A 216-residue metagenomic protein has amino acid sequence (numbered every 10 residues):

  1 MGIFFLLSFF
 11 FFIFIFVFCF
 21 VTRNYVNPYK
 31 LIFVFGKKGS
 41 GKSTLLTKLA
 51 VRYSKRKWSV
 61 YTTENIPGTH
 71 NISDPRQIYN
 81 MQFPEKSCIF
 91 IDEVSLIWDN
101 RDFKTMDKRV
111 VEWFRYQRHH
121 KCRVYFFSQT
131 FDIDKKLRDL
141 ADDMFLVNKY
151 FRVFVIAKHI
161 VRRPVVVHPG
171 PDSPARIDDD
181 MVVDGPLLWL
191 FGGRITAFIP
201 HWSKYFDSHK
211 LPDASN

Functional and structural regions predicted by a protein language model:
I13-V26: Pre-Walker A adenine-sensing motif
V34: Hydrophobic anchor at the beta1->P-loop junction of P-loop NTPases
K37-K38: The conserved Walker
K42: Conserved lysine of the Walker
L45: Hydrophobic positions on the alpha1 helix immediately C-terminal to the Walker A/P-loop
W58, E85-C88, H119-F126: Loop/turn-to-beta-strand initiation segments
Y61-E85: Short glycine-rich substrate-engagement loop in P-loop NTPases that contacts/grips substrate
V94-I177: Replace "adjacent to P-loop NTPase cores in ATP/GTP-dependent enzymes" with "adjacent to NTP-binding cores
